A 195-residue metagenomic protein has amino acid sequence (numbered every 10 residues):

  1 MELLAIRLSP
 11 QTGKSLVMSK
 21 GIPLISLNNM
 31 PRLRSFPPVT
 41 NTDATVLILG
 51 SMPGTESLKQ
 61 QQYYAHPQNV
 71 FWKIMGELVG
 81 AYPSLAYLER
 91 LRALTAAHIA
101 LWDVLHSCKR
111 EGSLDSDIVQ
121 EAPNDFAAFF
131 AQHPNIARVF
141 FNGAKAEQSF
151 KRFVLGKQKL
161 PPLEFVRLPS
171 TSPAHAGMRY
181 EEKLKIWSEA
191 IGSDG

Functional and structural regions predicted by a protein language model:
L3: Cationic, low-complexity basic patches in intrinsically disordered or flexible, solvent-exposed regions
R7-S9, S15, S19: Low-acidity, Ser/Thr- and Arg-rich intrinsically disordered low-complexity segments
I25-R138, A144-V154, K159, L163-A190: A polyanion-binding, active-site-adjacent surface
